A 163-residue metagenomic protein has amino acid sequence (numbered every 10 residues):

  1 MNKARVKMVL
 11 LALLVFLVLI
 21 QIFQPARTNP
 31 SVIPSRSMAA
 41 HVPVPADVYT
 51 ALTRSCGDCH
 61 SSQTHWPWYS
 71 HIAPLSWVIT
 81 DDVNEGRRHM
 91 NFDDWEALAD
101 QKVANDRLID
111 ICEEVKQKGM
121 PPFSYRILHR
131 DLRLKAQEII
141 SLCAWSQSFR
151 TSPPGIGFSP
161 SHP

Functional and structural regions predicted by a protein language model:
M8-Q24: Hydrophobic membrane-insertion alpha-helices, especially the h-region of bacterial N-terminal signal peptides
N29-I33, V115, P153: A charge-rich, low-complexity, intrinsically flexible signal that marks solvent-exposed coils, linkers, repeats
S31-L52: Electrostatic cytochrome c docking/interface patches
L52-T64, M120, L142: The canonical Cys-X-X-Cys-His
W66-D81: Acidic helix-start/capping segments at beta-turn-to-alpha-helix junctions
W77-L128: Extracytoplasmic electron-transfer domains, predominantly the class I c-type cytochrome c fold
Q117-M120, R126-G157: C-terminal capping alpha-helices of c-type cytochrome domains
